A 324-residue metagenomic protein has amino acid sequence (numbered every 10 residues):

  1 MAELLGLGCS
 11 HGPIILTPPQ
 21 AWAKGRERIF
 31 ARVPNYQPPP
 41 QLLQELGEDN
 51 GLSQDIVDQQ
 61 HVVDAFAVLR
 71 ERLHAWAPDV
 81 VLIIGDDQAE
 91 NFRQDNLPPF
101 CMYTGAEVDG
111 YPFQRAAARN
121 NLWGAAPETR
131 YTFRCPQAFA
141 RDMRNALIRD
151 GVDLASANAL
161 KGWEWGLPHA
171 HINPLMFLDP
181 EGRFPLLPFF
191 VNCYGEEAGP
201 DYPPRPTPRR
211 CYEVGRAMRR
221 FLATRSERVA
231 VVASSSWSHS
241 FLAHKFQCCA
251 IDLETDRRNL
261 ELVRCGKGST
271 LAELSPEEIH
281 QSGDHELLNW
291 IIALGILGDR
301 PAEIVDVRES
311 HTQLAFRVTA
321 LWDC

Functional and structural regions predicted by a protein language model:
M1-W76, P98-E213, T224, A243-C324: Flexible, D/E/H-enriched segments
D64, D86-Q88, F221, R228: Short HxH-centered metal-ligating active-site micro-motif
D79, I83-F92, A159-W165: Short, glycine/charge-rich beta-strand/loop segments that flank catalytic centers and engage negatively charged groups
D79-G85, F189, E227-W237: Beta-strand elements within well-structured catalytic alpha/beta cores of enzymes that handle phosphate/sulfate esters
A89-N91, S238-F241: Short, active-site-adjacent cap segments at secondary-structure transitions
